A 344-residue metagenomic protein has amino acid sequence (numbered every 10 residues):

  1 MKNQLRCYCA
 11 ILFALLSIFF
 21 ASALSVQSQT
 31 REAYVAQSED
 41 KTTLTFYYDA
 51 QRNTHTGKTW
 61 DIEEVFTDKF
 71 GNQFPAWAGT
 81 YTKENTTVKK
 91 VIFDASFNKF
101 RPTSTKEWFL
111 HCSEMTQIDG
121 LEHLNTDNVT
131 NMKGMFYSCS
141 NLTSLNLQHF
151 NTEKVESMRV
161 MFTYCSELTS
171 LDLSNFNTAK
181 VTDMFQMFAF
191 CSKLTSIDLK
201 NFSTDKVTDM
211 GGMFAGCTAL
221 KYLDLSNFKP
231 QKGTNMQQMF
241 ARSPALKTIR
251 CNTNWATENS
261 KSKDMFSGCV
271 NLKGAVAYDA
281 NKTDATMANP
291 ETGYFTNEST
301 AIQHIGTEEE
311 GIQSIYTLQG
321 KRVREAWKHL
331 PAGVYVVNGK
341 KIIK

Functional and structural regions predicted by a protein language model:
M1, F19, C269-L272: Phosphate/oxyanion-binding loops and surfaces in catalytic or ligand/nucleic-acid-binding neighborhoods
M1, L24-V26, Y316: Intrinsic low-complexity/disordered segments
M1-Y8: N-terminal secretory signal peptides that target proteins for export/translocation
C7, E114, G306-T307: Intrinsic structural disorder/low-complexity segments
A10-S22: Bacterial N-terminal signal peptides
F20-S22, E84, E309: Short, structurally constrained coil/turn elements that cap an alpha-helix or connect an alpha-helix to the following
L24-S299: Negatively charged
T300-K344: C-terminal outer-membrane/trafficking sorting elements
